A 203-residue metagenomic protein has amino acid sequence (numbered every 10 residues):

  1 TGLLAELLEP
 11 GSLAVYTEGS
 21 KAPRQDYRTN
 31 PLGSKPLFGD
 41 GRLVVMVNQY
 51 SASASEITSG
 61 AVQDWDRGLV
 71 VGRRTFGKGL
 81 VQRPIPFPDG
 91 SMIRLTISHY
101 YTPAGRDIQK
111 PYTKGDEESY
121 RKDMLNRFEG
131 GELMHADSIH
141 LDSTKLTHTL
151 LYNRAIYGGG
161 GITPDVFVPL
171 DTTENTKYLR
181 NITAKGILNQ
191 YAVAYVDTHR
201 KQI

Functional and structural regions predicted by a protein language model:
T1, L37, G41, Q49-E56 (+3 more regions): Soluble non-cytosolic domains of exported or imported proteins
G2-M46, Y50-S53, L80-P86, Y101: Gly/Ser/Thr-rich loop/hinge elements
L8, T17, M46-N48, V71-R73 (+4 more regions): Generic beta-strand/beta-sheet core signal
G39-R42, T58, D66, S91-T96: Envelope-exposed proteins and targeting segments
L43, V62, G105, N153: Terminal peptide-recognition signature
A52, W65-K78: Short, well-structured beta-strand/strand-turn elements
R83, L95-T113: Extended catalytic-interface subdomain
D107-I203: Conserved functional hotspot residues or short segments at active or partner-binding sites across diverse domains
